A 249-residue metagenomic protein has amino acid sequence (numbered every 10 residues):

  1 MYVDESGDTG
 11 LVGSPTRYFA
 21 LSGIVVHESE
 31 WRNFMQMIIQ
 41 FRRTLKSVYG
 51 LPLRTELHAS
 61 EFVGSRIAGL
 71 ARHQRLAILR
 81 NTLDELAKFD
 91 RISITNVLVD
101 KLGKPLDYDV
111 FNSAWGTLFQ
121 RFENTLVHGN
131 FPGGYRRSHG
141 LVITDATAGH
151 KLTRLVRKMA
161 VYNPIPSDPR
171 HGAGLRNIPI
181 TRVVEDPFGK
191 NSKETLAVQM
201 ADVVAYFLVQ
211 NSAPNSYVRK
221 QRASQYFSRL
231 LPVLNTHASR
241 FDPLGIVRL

Functional and structural regions predicted by a protein language model:
M1-L249: Phosphate-ester processing/binding pockets and catalytic centers
